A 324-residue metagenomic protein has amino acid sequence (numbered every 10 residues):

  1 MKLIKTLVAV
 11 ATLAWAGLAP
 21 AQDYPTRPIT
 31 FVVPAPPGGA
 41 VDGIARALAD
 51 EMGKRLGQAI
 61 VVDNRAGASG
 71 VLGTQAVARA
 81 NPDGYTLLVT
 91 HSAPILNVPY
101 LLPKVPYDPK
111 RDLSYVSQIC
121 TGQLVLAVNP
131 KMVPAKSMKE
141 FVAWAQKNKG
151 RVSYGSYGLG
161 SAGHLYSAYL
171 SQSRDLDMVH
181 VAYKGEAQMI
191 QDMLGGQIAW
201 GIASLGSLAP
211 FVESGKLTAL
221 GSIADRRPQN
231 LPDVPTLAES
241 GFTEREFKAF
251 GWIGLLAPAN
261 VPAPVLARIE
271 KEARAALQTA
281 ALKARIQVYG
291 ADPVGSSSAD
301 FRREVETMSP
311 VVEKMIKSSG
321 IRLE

Functional and structural regions predicted by a protein language model:
M1-V8: Bacterial N-terminal signal peptides that target proteins for export
A16-P20: N-terminal signal peptide c-region/cleavage motif recognized by signal peptidases
A21-R111, R151, L159, D175-I202 (+3 more regions): N-terminal (or domain-start) structured segment
T26-P28, Q172, L176, E213 (+1 more regions): An extracytoplasmic/periplasmic, membrane-proximal ligand-sensing/linker region
R46, D50, K54, Q75 (+11 more regions): Solvent-exposed, polar/charged alpha-helical surfaces in well-ordered, non-transmembrane soluble domains, broadly
R79-Y85, Y100-Q188, L237-E239, W252-R285: Hinge/capping helix and adjacent helix->loop/strand transition within the periplasmic-binding protein
P94-K104, Y169-S173, W200-V234, E313: A ligand-binding cleft/hinge motif common to bilobed small-molecule-binding domains
L208-Q278, P310: C-terminal lobe and pocket-closing loops of periplasmic/extracytoplasmic Venus-flytrap solute-binding proteins
